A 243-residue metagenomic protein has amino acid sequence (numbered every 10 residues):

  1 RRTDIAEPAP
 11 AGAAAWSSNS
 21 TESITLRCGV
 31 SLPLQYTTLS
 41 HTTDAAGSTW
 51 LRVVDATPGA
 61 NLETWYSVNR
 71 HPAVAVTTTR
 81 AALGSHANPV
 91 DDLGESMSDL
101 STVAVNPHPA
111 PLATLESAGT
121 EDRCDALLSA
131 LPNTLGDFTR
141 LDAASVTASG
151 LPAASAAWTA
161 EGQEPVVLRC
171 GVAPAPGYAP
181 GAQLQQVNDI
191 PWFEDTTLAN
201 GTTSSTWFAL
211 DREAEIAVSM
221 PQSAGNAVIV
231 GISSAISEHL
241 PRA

Functional and structural regions predicted by a protein language model:
R1-A56, T134-T202: Short, solvent-exposed recognition patches
R1-A6, V103-G150, A243: N-terminal "mature-domain start" segment
P33, A81, S129, G136 (+3 more regions): Residue-level marker of positions within ordered structural domains that often coincide with functionally constrained
T49-A110, L198-A243: A short, solvent-exposed beta-edge/loop patch
T114-G119, A160, G171, A209: Extracellular/luminal segments of secreted precursors and ectodomains of membrane proteins
E121-D125, E194, T206-F208: N-proximal accessory regions
